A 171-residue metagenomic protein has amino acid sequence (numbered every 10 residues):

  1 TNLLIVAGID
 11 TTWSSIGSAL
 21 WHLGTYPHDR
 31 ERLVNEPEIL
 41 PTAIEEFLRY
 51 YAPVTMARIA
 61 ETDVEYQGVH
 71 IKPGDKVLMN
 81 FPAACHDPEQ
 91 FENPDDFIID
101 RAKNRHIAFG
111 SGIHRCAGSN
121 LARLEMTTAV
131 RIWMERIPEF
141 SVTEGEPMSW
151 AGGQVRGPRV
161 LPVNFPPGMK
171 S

Functional and structural regions predicted by a protein language model:
T1-S171: Cytochrome P450
